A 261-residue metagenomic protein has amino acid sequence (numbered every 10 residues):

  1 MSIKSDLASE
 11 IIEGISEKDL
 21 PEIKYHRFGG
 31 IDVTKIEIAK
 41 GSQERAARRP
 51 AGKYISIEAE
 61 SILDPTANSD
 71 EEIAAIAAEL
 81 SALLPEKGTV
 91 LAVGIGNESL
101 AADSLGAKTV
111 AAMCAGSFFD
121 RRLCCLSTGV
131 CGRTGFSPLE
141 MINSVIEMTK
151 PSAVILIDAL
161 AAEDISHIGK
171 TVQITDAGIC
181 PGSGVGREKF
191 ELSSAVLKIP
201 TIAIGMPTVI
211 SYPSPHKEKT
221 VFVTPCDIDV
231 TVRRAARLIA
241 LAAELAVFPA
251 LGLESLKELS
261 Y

Functional and structural regions predicted by a protein language model:
M1-G52: N-terminal amphipathic/basic leader segments beginning at the initiator methionine
Q43-P85: An N-terminal, well-structured beta->alpha segment
E86-G94: Glycine-rich beta-alpha loop segments
V93, N97-C125: Glycine-rich phosphate/diphosphate-binding loop of Rossmann-like nucleotide-binding domains
D120-I146: Active-site rim loops that border cofactor/substrate pockets in soluble metabolic enzymes
L139-F190: Glycine-rich phosphate-binding loop
G184-T208: Short, flexible loop segments at boundaries between secondary-structure elements
P200-Y261: C-terminal functional extensions of proteins
